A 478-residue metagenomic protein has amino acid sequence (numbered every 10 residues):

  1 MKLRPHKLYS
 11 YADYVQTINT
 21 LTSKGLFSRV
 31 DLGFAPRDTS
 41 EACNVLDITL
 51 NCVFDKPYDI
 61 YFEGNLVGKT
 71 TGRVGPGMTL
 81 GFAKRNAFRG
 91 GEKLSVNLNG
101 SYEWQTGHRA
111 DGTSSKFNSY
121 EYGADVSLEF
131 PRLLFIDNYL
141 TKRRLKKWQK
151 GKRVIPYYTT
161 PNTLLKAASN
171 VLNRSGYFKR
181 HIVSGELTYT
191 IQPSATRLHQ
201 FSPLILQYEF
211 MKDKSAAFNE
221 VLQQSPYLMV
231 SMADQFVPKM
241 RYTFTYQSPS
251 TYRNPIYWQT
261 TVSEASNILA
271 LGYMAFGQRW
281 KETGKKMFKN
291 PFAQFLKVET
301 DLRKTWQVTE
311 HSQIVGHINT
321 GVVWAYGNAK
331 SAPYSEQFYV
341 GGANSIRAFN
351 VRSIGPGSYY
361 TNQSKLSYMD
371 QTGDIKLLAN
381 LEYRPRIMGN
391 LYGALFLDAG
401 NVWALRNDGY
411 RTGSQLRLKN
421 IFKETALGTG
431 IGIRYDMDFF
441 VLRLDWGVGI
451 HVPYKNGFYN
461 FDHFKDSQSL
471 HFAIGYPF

Functional and structural regions predicted by a protein language model:
K2-L8, G112-S114, F288: Second-shell loop/turn segments in exported
S10-Q259, R347-A348, I354, Y359 (+1 more regions): Gram-negative/organellar outer-membrane beta-barrel architecture
D13, A42-N44, V74, Y120 (+3 more regions): Short, glycine/acidic-rich beta->alpha junctions
L21, F82, L128, T260 (+7 more regions): Hydrophobic, well-ordered secondary-structure elements that form the walls of internal hydrophobic environments
V30, I60-F62, R73, G90-K93 (+8 more regions): Extended hydrophobic-aromatic, low-complexity segments
V67-G72, L198-P385, L395-R406, Y410-L418: C-terminal outer-membrane beta-barrel translocator/porin domains of Gram-negative envelope proteins and their
V340-A343, A348, G409-F478: C-terminal beta-signal and terminal closure region of outer-membrane beta-barrel proteins
E382-G389, Y435: C-terminal substrate/ligand-recognition segments
